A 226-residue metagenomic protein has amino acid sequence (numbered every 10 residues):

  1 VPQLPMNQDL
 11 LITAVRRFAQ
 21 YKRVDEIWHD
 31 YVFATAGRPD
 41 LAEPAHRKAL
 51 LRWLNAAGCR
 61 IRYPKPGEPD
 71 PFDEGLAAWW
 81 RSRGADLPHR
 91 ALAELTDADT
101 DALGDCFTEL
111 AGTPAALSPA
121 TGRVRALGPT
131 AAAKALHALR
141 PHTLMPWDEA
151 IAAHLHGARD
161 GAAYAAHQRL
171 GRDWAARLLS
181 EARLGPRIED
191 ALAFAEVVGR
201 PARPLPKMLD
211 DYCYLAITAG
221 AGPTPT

Functional and structural regions predicted by a protein language model:
V1-R123, H142-T226: An N-terminal alpha-helical hairpin/helix-loop-helix interaction module that forms a charged, gly/pro-flexible surface
A131-A132: Conserved beta-strand->loop/alpha-helix structural units within folded catalytic cores of enzymes with alpha/beta
A135: Cytochrome P450 catalytic-core helices
A138: A short His-aromatic
